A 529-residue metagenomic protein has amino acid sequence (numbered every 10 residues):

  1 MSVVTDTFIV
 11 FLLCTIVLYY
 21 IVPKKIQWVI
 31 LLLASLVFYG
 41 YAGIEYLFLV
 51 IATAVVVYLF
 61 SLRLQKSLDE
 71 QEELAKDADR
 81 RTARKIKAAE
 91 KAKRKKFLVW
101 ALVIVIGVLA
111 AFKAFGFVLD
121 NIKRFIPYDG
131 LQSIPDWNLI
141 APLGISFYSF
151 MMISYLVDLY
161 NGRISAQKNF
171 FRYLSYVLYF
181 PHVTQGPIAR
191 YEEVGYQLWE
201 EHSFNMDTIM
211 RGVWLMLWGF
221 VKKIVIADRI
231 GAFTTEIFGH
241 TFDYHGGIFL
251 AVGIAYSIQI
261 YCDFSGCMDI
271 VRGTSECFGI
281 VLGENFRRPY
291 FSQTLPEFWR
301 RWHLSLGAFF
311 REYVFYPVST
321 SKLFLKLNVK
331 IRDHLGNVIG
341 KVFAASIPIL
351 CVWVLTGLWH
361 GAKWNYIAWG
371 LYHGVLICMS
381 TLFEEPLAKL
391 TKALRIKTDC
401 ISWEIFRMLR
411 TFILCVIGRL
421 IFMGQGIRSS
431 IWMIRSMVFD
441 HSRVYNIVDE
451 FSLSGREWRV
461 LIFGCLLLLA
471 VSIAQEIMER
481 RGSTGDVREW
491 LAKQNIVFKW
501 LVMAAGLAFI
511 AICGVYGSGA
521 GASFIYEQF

Functional and structural regions predicted by a protein language model:
M1-Q528: Membrane-embedded transmembrane alpha-helical bundles that form the catalytic cores of multi-pass lipid-modifying
